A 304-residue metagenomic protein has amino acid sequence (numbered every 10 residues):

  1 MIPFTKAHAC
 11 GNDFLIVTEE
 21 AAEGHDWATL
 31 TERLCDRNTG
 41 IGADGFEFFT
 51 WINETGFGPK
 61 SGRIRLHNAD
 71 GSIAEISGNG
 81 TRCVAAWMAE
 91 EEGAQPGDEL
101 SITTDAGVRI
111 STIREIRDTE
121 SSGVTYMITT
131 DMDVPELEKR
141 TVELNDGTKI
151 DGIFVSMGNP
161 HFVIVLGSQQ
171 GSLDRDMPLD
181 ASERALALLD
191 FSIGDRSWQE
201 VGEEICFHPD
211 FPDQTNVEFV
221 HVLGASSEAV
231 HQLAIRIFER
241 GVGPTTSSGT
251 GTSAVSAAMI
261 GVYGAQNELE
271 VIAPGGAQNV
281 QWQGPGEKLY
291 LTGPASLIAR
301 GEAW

Functional and structural regions predicted by a protein language model:
M1-E23, T130, L137, V142-V155: N-terminal, positively charged, Ser/Thr/Ala/Gly-biased leader segments that form transit/presequence-like amphipathic
M1-V124, V165-W304: A glycine-rich beta-to-alpha transition motif near the start of alpha/beta enzyme domains, typified by
G107, G123-P135, G152: Membrane helix-loop-helix hairpins that form the core translocation module of multi-pass transporters
T129-D131, D151-I153, A234, L291-T292: Active-site-proximal beta-strand elements of phosphoester/diester hydrolases
P135-L137, W198: Short, basic/low-complexity N-terminal boundary segments at the transition from targeting/disordered tails
P160-V163: Selected transmembrane alpha-helices and immediately adjacent juxtamembrane segments of polytopic inner-membrane
